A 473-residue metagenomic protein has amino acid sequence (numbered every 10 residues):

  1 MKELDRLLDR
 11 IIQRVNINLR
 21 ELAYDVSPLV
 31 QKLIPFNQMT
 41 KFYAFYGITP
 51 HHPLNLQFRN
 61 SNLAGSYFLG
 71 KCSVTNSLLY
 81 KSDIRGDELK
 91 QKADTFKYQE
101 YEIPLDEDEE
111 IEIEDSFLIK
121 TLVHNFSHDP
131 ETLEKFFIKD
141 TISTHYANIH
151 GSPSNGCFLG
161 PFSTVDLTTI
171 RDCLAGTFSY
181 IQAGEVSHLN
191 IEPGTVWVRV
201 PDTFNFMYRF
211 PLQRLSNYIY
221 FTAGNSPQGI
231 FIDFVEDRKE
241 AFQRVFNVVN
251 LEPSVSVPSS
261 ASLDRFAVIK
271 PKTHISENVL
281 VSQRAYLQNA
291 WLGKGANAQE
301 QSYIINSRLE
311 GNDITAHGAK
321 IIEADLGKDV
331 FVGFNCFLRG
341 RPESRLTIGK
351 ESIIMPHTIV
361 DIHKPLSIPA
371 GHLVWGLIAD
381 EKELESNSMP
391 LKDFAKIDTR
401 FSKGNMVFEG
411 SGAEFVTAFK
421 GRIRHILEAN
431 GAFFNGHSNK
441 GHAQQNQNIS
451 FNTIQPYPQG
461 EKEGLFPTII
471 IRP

Functional and structural regions predicted by a protein language model:
M1-R10, R14-I17, S27-P50: Extended low-complexity, polyampholyte segments enriched in Ser/Thr/Pro and acidic residues
I11-P28, D83-I138, H145, I149-S154 (+2 more regions): Glycine-rich hexapeptide-repeat left-handed beta-helix
T40-F42, Y46-A64, F68-L69, S73-L78 (+3 more regions): Extracellular beta-rich repeat passengers
A44, H52-F58, D237, A241-L263 (+1 more regions): Eukaryote-specific, low-hydrophobicity, charge-rich regions
G70, E109, L251-P253, R265 (+3 more regions): Short, conserved secondary-structure segments in the cores of folded domains
P258-N289, G293-G295, Q299-E300: Beta-propeller domains
G464, R472-P473: Transmembrane alpha-helical segments and their membrane-interface loop/helix boundaries that make up the transmembrane
